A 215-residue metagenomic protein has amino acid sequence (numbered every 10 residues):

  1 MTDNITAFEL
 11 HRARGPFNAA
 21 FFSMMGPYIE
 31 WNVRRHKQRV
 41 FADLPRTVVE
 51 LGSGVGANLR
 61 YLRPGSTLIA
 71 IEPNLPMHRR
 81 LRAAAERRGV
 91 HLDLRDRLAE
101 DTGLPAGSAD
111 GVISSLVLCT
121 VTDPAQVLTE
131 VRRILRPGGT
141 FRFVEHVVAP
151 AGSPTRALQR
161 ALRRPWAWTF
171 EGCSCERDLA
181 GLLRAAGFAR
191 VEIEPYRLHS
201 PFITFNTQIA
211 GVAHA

Functional and structural regions predicted by a protein language model:
M1-F21: N-terminal, positively charged/glycine-rich alpha-helical extensions of SAM-dependent methyltransferases
F8-E9, F22-E30, V144-F205: C-terminal alpha-helical "lid/dimerization" subdomain adjacent to the S-adenosyl-L-methionine
P27-T47, A57-Y61: Conserved alpha-helix/loop element of class I SAM-dependent methyltransferases that forms part of the SAM/SAH-binding
V49, G54-T102: Class I SAM-dependent methyltransferase SAM/SAH-binding core
E100-V112: A short acidic, Gly/Pro-enriched loop at the edge of an enzyme's catalytic core that lines a small-molecule cofactor
D110-D123: A short SAM/SAH-binding and catalytic strip from SAM-dependent methyltransferases
A125-T140: A short glycine-rich, Lys/Arg-flanked "PGG" loop and its adjoining helix->strand segment in the class I
Q208-A215: C-terminal lobe and adjacent flexible extensions of AdoMet/dcAdoMet transferase-like proteins
